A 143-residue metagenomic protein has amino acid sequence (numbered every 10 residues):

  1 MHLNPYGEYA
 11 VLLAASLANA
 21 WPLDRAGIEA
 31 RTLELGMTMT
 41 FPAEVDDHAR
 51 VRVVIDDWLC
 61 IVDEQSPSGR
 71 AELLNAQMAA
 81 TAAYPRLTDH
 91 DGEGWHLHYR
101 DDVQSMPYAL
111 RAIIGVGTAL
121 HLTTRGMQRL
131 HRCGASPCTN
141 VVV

Functional and structural regions predicted by a protein language model:
M1-R132, S136-V141: Short helix-coil boundary/hinge micro-motifs
